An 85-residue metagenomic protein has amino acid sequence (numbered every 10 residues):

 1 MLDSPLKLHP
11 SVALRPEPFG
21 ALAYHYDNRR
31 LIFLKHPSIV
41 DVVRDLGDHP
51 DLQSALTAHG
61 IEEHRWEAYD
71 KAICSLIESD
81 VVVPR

Functional and structural regions predicted by a protein language model:
M1-D45, R85: Acidic, low-complexity/disordered tracts enriched in E/D and polar residues
I32-R85: Long, charge-rich, low-complexity alpha-helical segments
